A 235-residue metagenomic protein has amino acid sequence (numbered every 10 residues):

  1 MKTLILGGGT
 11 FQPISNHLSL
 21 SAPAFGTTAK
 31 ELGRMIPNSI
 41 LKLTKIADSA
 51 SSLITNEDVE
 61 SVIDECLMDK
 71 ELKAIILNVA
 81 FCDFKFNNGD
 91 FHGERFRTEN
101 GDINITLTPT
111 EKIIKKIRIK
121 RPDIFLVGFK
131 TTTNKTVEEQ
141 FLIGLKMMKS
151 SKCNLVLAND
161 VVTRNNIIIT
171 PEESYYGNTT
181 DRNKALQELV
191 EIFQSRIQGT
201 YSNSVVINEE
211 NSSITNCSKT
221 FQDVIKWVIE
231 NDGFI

Functional and structural regions predicted by a protein language model:
M1-I235: A cross-family phosphate/adenosyl-ligand binding-site feature
